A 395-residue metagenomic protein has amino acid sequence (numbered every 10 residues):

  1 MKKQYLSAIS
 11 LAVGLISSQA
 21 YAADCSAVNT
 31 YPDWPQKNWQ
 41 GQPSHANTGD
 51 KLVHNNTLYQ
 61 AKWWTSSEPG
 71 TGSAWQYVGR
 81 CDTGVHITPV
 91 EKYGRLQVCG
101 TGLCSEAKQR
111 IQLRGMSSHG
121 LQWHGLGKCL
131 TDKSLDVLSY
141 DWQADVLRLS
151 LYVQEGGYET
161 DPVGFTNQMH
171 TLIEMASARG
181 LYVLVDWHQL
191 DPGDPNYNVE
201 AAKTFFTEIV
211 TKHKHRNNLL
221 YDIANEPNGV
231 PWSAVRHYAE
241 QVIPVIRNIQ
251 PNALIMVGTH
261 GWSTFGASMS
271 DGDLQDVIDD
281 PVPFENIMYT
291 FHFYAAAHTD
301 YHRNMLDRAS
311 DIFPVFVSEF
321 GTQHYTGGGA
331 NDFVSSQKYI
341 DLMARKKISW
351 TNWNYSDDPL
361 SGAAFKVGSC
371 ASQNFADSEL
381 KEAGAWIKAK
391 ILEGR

Functional and structural regions predicted by a protein language model:
M1-A8: Bacterial N-terminal signal peptides that target proteins for export
S17-Q19: N-terminal signal peptide c-region/cleavage motif recognized by signal peptidases
A23-H86: Tryptophan-rich substrate-binding surfaces of secreted polymer-degrading and adhesive proteins
Q40-A46, G125, C129, T160-N167 (+4 more regions): Soluble non-cytosolic domains of exported or imported proteins
G84-V146, E159, K390: N-terminal carbohydrate-binding accessory modules
Q122, V153-P162, Q189-N196, A224-V230 (+2 more regions): The substrate-binding groove and active-site-proximal loops of carbohydrate-active enzymes, especially glycoside
T131-P192, V199-T204, R247-I249, S335-K346: Aromatic-lined substrate-binding rim segments of carbohydrate-active enzymes
V199-L220, A224-S349, W353-D357, G362-E393: Extracellular glycoside hydrolase catalytic/binding regions
